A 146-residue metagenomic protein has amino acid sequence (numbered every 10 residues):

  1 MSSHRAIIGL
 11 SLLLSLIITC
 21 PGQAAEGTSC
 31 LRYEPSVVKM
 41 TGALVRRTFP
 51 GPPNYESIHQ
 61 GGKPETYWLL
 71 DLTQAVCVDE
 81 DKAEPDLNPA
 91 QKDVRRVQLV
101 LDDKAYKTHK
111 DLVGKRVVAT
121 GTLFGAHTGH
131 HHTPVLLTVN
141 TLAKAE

Functional and structural regions predicted by a protein language model:
M1-L10: Bacterial N-terminal signal peptides that target proteins for export
G9-T19: Bacterial N-terminal signal peptides
C20-A24: Sec/Tat signal peptide C-region and signal peptidase I cleavage site
A25-S36: Short boundary/loop segments of OB/S1/cold-shock single-stranded nucleic-acid-binding domains
P35-T66, D71, A75-V78, G121: Structural detector for short beta-strands of small beta-barrel domains
D81-T108: Beta-strand/loop nucleic-acid-binding surfaces
K104-A119: Short nucleic-acid-contacting surface segments enriched for D/E, G, S/T with interspersed K/R
H127-E146: OB-fold/S1-family single-stranded nucleic acid-binding modules
